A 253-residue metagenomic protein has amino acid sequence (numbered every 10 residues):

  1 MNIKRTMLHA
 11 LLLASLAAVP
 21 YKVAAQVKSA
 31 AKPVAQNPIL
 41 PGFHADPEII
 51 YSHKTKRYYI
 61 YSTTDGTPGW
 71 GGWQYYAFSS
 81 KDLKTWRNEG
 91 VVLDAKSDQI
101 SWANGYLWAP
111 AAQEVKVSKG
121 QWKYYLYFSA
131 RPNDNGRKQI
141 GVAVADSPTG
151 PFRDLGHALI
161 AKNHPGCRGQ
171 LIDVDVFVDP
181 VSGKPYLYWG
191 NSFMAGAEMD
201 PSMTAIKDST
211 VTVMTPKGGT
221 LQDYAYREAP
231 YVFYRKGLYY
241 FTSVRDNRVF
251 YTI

Functional and structural regions predicted by a protein language model:
M1-V27: Bacterial Sec-dependent N-terminal signal peptides
A25-I253: Carbohydrate-active catalytic/glycan-binding domains of CAZyme proteins, especially the secreted or lumenal ectodomains
